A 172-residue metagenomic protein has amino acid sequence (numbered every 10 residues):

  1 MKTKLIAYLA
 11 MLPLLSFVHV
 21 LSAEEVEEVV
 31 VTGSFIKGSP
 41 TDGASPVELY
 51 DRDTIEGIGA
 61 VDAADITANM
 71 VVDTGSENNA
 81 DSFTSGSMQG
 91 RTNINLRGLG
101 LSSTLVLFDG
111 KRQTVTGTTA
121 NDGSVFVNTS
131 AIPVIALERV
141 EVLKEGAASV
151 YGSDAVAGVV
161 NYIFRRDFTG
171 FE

Functional and structural regions predicted by a protein language model:
M1-E25: Cleavable N-terminal targeting peptides that direct proteins into the secretory/outer-membrane pathway or into
E27-E28, L96, S103, E138-R139 (+1 more regions): Transmembrane beta-strand segments of Gram-negative outer membrane beta-barrel proteins
E28-I58, A64, T116-N121, F168-F171: N-terminal periplasmic "start-of-domain" segments of outer-membrane beta-barrel proteins
I36-G38, E56-G57, T74, S102-S103 (+3 more regions): Short beta-strands and strand-coil junctions in structured, solvent-facing domains, enriched
V47, I55, A64-T67, V140-E141 (+1 more regions): Non-catalytic regulatory/gating segments with a bias toward low-complexity or hydrophobic composition
A63-I66, I94-N95, V127-S130, D154-E172: N-terminal periplasmic accessory domains that precede and gate Gram-negative outer-membrane beta-barrel machines
A68-R112: Extracytoplasmic beta-strand/coil segments of soluble accessory domains associated with Gram-negative outer-membrane
K111-K144: Short acidic/polar hinge/loop motifs at secondary-structure boundaries that mediate gating or recognition
